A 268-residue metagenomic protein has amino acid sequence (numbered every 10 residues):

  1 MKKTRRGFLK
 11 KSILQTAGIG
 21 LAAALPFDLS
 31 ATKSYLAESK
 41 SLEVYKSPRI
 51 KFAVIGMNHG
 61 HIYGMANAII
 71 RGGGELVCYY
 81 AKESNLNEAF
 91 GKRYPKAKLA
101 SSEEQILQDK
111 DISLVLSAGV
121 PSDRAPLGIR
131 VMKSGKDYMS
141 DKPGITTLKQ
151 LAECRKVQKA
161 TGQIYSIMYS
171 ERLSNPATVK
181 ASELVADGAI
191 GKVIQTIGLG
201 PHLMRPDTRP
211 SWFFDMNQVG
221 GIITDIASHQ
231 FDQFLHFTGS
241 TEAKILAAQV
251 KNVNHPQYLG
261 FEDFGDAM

Functional and structural regions predicted by a protein language model:
M1-I19: N-terminal secretory signal peptides and thylakoid transit peptides that target proteins across membranes
Q15-T16, G20-Y94: N-terminal Rossmann-like dinucleotide-binding module
P48, G60, I164, R172-L259: Predominantly a Rossmann-like dinucleotide-binding segment in NAD(P)-dependent oxidoreductases
C78, S113-L114, Q195: Short, Asp-centered acidic motifs that coordinate Mg2+ and/or phosphate in catalytic or ligand-binding sites
K98-S102: Short acidic-hydrophobic, aromatic-tinged amphipathic segments that line or gate anion-handling sites
S113-L114, V120, A125-R172: Beta-strand-loop-alpha-helix segment that lines the small-molecule cofactor/substrate pocket of alpha/beta enzymes
